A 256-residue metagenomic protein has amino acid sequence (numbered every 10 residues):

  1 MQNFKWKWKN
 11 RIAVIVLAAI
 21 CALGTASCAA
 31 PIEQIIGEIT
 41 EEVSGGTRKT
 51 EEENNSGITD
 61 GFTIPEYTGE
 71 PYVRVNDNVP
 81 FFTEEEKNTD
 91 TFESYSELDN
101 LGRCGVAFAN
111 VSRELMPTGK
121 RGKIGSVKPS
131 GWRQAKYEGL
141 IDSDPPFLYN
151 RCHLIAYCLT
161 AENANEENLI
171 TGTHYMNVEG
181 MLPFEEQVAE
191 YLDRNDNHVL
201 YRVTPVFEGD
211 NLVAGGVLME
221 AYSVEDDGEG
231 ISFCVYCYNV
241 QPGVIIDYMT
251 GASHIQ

Functional and structural regions predicted by a protein language model:
F4-V14: N-terminal Sec-pathway targeting helices
K9, Q34-G37, A214: Polar/charged alpha-helical tracts
N10, N54, D60-F62, G69 (+3 more regions): Short, well-ordered helical secondary-structure segments
L17-T25: Hydrophobic core
E33-E84, D90-T91: N-terminal, intrinsically disordered, polar/charged segments of Gram-positive cell-envelope systems that serve as
E84-Q256: Domain-level detector of nuclease and nuclease-like folds in predominantly extracellular/periplasmic contexts
